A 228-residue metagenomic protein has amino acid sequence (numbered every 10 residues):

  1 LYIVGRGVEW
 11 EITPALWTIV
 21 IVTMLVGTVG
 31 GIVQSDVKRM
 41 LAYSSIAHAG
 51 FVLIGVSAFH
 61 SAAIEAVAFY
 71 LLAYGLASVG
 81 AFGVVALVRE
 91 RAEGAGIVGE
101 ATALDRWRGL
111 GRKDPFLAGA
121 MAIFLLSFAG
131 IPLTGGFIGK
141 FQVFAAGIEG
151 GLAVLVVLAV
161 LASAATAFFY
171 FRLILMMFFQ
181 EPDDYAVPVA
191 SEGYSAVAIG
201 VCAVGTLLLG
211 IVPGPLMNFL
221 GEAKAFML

Functional and structural regions predicted by a protein language model:
L1-L228: Alpha-helical transmembrane segments of multi-pass membrane proteins predominantly involved in bioenergetics
